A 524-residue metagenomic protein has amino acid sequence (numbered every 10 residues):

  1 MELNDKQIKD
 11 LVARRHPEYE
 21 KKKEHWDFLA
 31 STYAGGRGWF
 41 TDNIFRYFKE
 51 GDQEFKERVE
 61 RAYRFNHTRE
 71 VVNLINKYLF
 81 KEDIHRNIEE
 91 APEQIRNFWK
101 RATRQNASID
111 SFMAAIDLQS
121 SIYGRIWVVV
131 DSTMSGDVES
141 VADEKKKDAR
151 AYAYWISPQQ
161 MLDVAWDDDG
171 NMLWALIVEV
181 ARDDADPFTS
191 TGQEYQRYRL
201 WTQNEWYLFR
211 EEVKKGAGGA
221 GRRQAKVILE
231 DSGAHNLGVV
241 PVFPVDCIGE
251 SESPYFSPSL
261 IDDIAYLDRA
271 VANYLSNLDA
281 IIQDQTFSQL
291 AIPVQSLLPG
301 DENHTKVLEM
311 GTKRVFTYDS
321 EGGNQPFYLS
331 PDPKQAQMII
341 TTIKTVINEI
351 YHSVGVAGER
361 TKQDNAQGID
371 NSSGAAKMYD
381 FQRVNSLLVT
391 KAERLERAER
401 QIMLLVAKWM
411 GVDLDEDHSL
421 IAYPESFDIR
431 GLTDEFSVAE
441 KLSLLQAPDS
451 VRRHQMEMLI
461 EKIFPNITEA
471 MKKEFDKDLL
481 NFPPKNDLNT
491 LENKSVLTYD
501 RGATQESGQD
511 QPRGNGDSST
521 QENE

Functional and structural regions predicted by a protein language model:
M1-L162, A503-Q509, R513-E524: Extended, helix-rich architectural segments
N4, I8, K21, H25 (+11 more regions): Alpha-helical structural motif
R14, E18, K22, L29-G36 (+15 more regions): Surface-exposed polar/charged interaction patches
N73, K77, D117-W127, A265-D284 (+1 more regions): Short, hydrophobic/amphipathic alpha-helical patches that form generic packing surfaces within helical domains
Q94, R104-S108, F112, S120 (+4 more regions): Short amphipathic alpha-helical segments
D117-S253: Extended, regular secondary-structure scaffolds
A225-G374: Extended, charged amphipathic alpha-helical segments
T305-N324, M338, T345-E524: C-terminal helix-loop subdomains that flank or include functional centers
